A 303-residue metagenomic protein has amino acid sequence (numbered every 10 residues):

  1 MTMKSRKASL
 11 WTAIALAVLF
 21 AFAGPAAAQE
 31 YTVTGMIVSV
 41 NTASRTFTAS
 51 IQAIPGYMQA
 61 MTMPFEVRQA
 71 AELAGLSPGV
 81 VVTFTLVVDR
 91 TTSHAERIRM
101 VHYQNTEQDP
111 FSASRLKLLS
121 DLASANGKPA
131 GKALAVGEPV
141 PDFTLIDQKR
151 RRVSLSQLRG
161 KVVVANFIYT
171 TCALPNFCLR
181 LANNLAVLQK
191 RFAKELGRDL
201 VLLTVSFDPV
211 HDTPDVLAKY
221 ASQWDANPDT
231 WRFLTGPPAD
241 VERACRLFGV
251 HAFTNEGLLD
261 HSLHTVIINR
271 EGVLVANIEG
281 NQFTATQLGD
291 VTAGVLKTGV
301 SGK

Functional and structural regions predicted by a protein language model:
W11-A23: Bacterial N-terminal signal peptides
A43-Q52: Short aromatic-glycine-enriched beta-strand elements
A60-E72: Beta-strand/loop nucleic-acid-binding surfaces
A70-T83: Short nucleic-acid-contacting surface segments enriched for D/E, G, S/T with interspersed K/R
Q108-L155, R180-N183, V187-K190: N-terminal "domain-start" segment that seeds a small globular fold
V153-N184: Short active-site neighborhood of thiol/selenol oxidoreductases, capturing the structured segment around
R180-A244: Structural microenvironment flanking redox-active thiols in thiol-disulfide oxidoreductases
H251, N255-K303: Thiol-/selenol-based redox modules, centered on thioredoxin-like and closely related oxidoreductase domains
